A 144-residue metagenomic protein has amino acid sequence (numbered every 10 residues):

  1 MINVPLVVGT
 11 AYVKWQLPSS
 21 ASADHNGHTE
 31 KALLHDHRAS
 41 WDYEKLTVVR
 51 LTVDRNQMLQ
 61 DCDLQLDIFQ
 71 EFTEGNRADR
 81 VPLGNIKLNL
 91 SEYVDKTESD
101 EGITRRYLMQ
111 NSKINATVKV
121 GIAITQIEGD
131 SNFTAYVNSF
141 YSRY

Functional and structural regions predicted by a protein language model:
M1-V118, Q126-G129: Peripheral membrane lipid-binding modules
G121-Y144: Long, low-complexity intrinsically disordered regions enriched in serine/proline/threonine and often acidic residues
